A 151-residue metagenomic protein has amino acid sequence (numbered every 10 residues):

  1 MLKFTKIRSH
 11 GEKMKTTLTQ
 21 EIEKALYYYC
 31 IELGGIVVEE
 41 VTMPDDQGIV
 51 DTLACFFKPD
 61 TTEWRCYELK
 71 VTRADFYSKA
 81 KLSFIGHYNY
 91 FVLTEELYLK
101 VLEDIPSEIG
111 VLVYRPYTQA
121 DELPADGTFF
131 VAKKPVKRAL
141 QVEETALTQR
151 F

Functional and structural regions predicted by a protein language model:
L2-S9, K13-T17, E21-I31, E39 (+1 more regions): Non-catalytic C-terminal interaction segments of nucleic acid-processing enzymes
I31-E32, K58: Secondary-structure boundary motif
E32-G35, G86: Short, high-confidence coil segments that cap the C-terminus of an alpha-helix and link into the following beta-strand
G35-V38, T42-G48, L53: A positional/architectural concept
V41, F56, K70-R73: Short, flexible loop/turn elements at secondary-structure junctions
Q47-C66: Active-site beta-strand-loop-beta-strand hairpin of nuclease catalytic cores that positions key catalytic residues
T62-W64, K70-R115: Catalytic cores of nucleic-acid endonucleases
